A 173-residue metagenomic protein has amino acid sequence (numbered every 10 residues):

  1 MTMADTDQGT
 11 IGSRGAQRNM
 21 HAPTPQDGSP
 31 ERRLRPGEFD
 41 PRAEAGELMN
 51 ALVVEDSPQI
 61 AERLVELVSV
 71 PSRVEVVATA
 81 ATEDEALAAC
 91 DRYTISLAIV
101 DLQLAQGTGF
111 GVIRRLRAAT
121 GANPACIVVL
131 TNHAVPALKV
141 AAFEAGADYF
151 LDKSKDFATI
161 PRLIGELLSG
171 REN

Functional and structural regions predicted by a protein language model:
M1-N50, P58-I60, A158-N173: Non-catalytic signal-transmission and effector/linker regions of two-component phosphorelay proteins
E55: Conserved acidic carboxylate
T79-L97: Acidic, metal-coordinating helix/loop segments flanking the phosphotransfer/catalytic sites of two-component signaling
T82, T108-G111: Acidic catalytic/metal-coordinating carboxylates
S96, L102-Q103: The short loop immediately C-terminal to the conserved phospho-acceptor aspartate in CheY-like receiver
D101-L102, T131: Active-site residues of response regulator receiver
F110-N123: Short amphipathic alpha-helix used as the core "switch/output" element in two-component signaling
G111, A134-L151, K155, R162: Alpha4 helix (beta4-alpha4-beta5 surface) of REC/receiver domains from two-component response regulators
